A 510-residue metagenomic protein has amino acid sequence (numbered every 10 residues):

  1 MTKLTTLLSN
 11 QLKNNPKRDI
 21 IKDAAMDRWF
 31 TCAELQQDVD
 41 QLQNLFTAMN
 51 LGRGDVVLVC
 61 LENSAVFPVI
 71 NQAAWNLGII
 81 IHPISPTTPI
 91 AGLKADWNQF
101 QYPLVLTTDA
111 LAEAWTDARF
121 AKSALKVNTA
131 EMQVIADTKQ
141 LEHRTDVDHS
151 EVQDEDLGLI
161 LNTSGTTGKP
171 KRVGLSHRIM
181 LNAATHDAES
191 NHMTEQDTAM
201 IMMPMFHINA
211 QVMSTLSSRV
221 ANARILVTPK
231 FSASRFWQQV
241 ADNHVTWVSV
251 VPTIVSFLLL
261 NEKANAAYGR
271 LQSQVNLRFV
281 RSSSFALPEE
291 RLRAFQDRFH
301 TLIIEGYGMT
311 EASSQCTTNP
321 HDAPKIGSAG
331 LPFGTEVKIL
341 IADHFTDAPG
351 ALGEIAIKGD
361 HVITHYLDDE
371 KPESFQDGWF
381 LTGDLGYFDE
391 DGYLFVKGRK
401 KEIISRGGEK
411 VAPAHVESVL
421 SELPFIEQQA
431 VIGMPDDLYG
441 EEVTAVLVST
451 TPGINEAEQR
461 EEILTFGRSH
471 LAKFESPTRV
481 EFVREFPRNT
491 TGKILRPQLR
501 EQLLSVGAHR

Functional and structural regions predicted by a protein language model:
P16-K17, H143-N162, K169, H192-T198: Conserved pre-ATP/AMP-binding loop-to-beta segment of ANL
I20-N50, D55-S64, P68-Q72, P89-K94 (+2 more regions): Conserved AMP-binding/adenylate-forming core of the ANL superfamily
W29-A33, G158-N182: Conserved AMP-binding A3 loop
T88, G359, T364-H365, L385-F474 (+2 more regions): AMP-binding/adenylate-forming catalytic core of the ANL superfamily
L181-T198, I208-W247, N261-E262, A267: Conserved AMP-binding/adenylation subdomain of ANL enzymes
V245-V250, L259, K263-K325, E336-K338: Gly/Ser/Thr-rich phosphate-binding loop
P324, L331-G334, H344-F375, E409-V411: Conserved ATP/PPi-binding loop(s) of AMP-dependent carboxylate-activating enzymes
L471-K493: AMP-binding/adenylate-forming catalytic domain of the ANL superfamily
